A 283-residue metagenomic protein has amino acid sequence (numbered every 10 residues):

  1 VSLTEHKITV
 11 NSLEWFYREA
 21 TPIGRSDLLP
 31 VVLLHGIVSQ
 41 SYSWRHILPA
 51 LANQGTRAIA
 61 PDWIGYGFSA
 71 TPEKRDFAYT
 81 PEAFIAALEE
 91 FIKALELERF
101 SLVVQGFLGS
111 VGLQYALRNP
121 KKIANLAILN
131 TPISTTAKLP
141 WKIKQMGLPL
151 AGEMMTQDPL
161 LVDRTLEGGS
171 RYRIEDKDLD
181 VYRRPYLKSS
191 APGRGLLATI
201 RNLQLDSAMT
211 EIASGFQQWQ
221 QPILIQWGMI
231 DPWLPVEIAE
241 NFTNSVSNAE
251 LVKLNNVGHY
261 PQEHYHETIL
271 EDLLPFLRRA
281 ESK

Functional and structural regions predicted by a protein language model:
V10-N11, R18-T21, N53, R57-V104 (+1 more regions): Active-site loop/oxyanion-hole signature of alpha/beta-hydrolase fold enzymes
L28-H35: Short beta-strand element of the alpha/beta-hydrolase
G36-S39, G106: Active-site glycine-rich loops that stabilize anionic/oxyanionic intermediates across multiple enzyme folds
V38-H46, A58: Serine-hydrolase catalytic-loop signature spanning alpha/beta hydrolases and amidase-signature enzymes
E98-A137: Conserved hydrolase catalytic core segment
L139, T156-Q217: Conserved alpha/beta-hydrolase catalytic His-Asp/Glu region
P192-N244, K253: Conserved serine/cysteine hydrolase catalytic core
A249-K283: Catalytic active-site module of serine/aspartate enzymes centered on a nucleophile-bearing elbow/loop
